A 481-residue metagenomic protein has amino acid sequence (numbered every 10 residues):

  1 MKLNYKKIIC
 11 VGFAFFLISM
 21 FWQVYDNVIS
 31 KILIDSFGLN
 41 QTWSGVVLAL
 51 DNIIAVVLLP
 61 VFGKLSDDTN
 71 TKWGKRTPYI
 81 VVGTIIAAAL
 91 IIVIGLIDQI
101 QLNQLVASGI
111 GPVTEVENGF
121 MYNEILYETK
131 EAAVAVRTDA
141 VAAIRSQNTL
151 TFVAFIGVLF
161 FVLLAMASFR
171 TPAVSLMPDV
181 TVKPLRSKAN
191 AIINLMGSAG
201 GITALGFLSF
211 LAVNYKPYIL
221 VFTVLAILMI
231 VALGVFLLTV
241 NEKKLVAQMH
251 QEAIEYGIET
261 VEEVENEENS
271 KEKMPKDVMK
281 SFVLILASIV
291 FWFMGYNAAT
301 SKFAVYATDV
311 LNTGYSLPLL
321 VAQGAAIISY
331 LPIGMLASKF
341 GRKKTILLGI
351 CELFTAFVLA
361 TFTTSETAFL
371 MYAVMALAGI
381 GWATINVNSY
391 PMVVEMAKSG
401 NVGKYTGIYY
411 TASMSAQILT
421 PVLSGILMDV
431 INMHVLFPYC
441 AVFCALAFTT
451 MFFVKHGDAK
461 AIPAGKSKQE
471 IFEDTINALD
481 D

Functional and structural regions predicted by a protein language model:
M1-N4, V246-A287, K468-D481: Juxtamembrane intracellular "pre-TM" segments in multi-pass secondary transporters
N27-T42, A299-P318: Short amphipathic helix-loop junctions that connect adjacent transmembrane helices in Major Facilitator Superfamily/SLC
D51-V56, N190-A212, Y410-T420: Glycine-rich segments within core transmembrane alpha-helices of 12-TM secondary carriers
V57-W73, S329-R342, M428: Helix-to-loop junctions at the C-terminal end of transmembrane segments in multipass secondary transporters
D68-T84, K339-I350: Cytoplasmic membrane-interface "Motif A"-like loop-to-helix N-cap segments of 12-TM Major Facilitator Superfamily
R76-T77, R145, A212-L228, I426-C444: A membrane-interface helix-boundary motif in multi-pass transporters
V81-N148, C351-S365: C-terminal ends and interior cores of transmembrane alpha-helices in multi-pass membrane transporters/permeases
S168-T181, T384-K398: Intracellular juxtamembrane helix-capping segments at the cytosolic ends of symmetry-related transmembrane helices
